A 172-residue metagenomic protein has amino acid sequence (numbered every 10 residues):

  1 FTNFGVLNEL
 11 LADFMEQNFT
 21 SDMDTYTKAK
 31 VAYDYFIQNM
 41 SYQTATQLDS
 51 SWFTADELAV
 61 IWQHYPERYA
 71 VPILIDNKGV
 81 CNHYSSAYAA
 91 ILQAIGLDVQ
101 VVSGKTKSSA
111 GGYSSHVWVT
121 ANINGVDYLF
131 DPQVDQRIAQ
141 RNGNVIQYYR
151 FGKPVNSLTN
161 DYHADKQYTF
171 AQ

Functional and structural regions predicted by a protein language model:
T2, D76-G79, S103: Alpha-helix capping and helix-loop boundary segments enriched in small/acidic/polar residues
T2-I73: Secondary-structure boundary elements
L7, K28, V80, Y84 (+1 more regions): Hydrophobic (often cysteine-bearing) scaffold residues that line and stabilize catalytic clefts of nucleotide/cofactor
M23, D76, I91-I95: A terminal-accessory region detector
A70-N82: A short, highly charged nucleic-acid-interacting micro-segment common to nuclease and nuclease-linked defense proteins
N82-S157: Hydrophobic/aromatic-rich core segments of domains that either
A164-A171: Short, low-complexity, Pro/Ser/Thr/Gly-rich segments in the mature regions of secreted, periplasmic
